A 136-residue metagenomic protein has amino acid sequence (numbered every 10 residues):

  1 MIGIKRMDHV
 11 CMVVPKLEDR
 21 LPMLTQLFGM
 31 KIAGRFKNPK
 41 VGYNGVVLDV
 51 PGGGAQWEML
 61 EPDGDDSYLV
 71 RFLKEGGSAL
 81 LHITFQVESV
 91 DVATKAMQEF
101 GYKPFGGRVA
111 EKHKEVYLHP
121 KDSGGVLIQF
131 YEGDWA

Functional and structural regions predicted by a protein language model:
M1-G3, V46-D49, Q56-L60, D91-A136: Vicinal oxygen chelate
M1-L21, S78-F85, D134-A136: N-terminal beta-strand motif that seeds the catalytic metal site of vicinal oxygen chelate
K16-I32, V92-F100: Amphipathic alpha-helical segments
L27-G52, H119: N-terminal strand-loop-strand beta-hairpin
K37-V41, E75, V109-E111: A short beta-turn/loop motif at secondary-structure boundaries
Y43, G52-G54, E75-L80: Short connector loops at helix/strand junctions that flank enzyme active sites, especially segments positioning acidic
Q56, L60-S67, L80: Short, conserved turn/kink motifs that form compact alpha/beta structural patches or helix kinks used as
F72-M97: Mid-chain, well-packed structural core segment of small domains
